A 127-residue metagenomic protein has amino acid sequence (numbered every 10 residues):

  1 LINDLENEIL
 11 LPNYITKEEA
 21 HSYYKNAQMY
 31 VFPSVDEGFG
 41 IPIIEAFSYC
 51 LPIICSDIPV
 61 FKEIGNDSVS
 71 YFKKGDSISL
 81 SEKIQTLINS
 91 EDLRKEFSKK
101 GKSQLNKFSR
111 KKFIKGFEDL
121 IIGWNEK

Functional and structural regions predicted by a protein language model:
L1-E18: Nucleotide-activated donor-binding/catalytic signature segment of Leloir-type glycosyltransferases, i.e., the conserved
S22-A27, F32: Short alpha-helical donor nucleotide-sugar binding micro-motif in glycosyltransferases
V35: Aromatic "clamp/platform" in nucleotide-sugar-dependent glycosyltransferases that forms part of the donor/acceptor
I43, I58-Y71: Short acidic/histidine- and often glycine-rich active-site loop of Leloir-type glycosyltransferases that engages
I43, S48, P52-C55: Short hydrophobic beta-strand element within catalytic cores of glycosyltransferases and related nucleotide-activated
C55, S70-S77, T86-D92: Conserved acidic donor-binding segment of nucleotide-sugar-dependent glycosyltransferases
S79, T86, L93-K107: A short, well-ordered alpha-helix in the C-terminal region of glycosyltransferases
R110-K127: C-terminal alpha-helical cap of glycosyltransferases
